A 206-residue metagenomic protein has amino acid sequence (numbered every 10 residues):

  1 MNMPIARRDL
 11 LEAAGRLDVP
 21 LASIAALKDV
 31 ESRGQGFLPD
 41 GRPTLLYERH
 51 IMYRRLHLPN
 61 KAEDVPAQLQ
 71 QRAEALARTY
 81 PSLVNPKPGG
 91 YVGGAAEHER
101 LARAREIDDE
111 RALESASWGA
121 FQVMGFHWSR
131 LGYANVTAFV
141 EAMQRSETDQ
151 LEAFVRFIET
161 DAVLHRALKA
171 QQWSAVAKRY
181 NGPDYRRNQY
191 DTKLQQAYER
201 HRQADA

Functional and structural regions predicted by a protein language model:
N2-A206: Catalytic glycan-binding domains that act on GlcNAc-containing polysaccharides
